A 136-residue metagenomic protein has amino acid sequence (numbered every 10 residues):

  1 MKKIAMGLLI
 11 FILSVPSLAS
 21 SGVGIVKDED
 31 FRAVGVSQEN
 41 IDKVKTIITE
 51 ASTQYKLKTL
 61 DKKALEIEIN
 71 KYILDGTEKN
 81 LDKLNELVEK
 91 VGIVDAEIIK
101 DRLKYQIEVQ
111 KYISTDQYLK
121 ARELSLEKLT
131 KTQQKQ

Functional and structural regions predicted by a protein language model:
I4-A5, I47, Q133: Residue-level detector of intrinsically disordered/flexible regions characterized by low predicted structural confidence
I4-P16: Sec-dependent N-terminal signal peptides
S20-S21: Boundary of Sec targeting at the N-terminus
I25-V26: Myb-family helix-turn-helix DNA-binding modules
E29-Y112: Amphipathic alpha-helical segments
I107-E123: Long amphipathic alpha-helical coiled-coil segments
L119-Q136: Short, low-complexity, Pro/Ser/Thr/Gly-rich segments in the mature regions of secreted, periplasmic
